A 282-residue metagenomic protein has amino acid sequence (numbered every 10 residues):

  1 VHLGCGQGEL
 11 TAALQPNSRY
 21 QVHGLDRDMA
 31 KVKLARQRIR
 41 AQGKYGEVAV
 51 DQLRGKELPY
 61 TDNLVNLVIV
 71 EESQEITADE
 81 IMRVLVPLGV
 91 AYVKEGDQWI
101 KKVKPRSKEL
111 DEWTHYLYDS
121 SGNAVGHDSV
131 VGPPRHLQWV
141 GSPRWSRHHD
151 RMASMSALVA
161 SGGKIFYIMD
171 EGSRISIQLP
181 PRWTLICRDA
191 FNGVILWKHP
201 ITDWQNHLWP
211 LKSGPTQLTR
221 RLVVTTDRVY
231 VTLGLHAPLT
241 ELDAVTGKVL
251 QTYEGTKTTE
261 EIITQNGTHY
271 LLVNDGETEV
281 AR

Functional and structural regions predicted by a protein language model:
H2: Class I SAM-dependent methyltransferase core
Q7-A12: Glycine-rich SAM-binding Motif I of class I
Q21-D26: Conserved SAM-binding motif I beta-strand of class I
L34-Y60: S-adenosyl-L-methionine
A49-V50, K104, K108-A157, G163-I168 (+5 more regions): Aromatic (tryptophan-biased) beta-strands that constitute blades/sheets of beta-rich domains
L64-E72: Short SAM/SAH-binding signature in class I
I76-V90: A short glycine-rich, Lys/Arg-flanked "PGG" loop and its adjoining helix->strand segment in the class I
D150-L185, P210-L239, Y253, K257-R282: Repeat-blade elements of multi-bladed beta-propeller folds
